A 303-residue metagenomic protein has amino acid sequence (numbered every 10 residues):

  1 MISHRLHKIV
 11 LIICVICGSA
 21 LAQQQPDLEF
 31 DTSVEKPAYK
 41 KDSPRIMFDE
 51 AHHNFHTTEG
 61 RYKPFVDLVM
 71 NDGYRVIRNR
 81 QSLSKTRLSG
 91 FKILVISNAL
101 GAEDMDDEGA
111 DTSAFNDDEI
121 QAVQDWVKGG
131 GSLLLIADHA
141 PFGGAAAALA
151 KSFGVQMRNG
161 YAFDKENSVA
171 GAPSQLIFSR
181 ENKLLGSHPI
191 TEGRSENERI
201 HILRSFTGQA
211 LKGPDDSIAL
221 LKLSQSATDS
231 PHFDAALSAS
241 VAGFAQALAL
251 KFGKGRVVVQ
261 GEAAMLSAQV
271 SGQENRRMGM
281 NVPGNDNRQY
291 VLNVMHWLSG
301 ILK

Functional and structural regions predicted by a protein language model:
M1-R5: N-terminal secretory signal peptides that target proteins for export/translocation
L6-I9, Q25: Compositionally biased, intrinsically disordered low-complexity segments enriched in polar/proline residues
K8-S19: Bacterial N-terminal signal peptides
A22-K303: Short, surface-exposed patches at the edges or C-terminal ends of soluble domains, predominantly
